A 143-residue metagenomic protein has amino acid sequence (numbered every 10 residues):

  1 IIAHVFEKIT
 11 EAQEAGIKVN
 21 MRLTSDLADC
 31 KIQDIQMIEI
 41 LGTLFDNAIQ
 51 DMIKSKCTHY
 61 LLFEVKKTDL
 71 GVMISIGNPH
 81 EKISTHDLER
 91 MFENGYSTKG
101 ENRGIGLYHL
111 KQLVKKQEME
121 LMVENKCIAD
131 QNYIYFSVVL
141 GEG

Functional and structural regions predicted by a protein language model:
I1-A15: Short beta-to-alpha transition helix within the HATPase_c
V19-L41: Conserved short strand/loop->alpha-helix "switch" segment adjacent to the catalytic nucleotide/phosphoryl-transfer site
D34-C57, K116: Conserved ATP-binding N-box helix of the HATPase_c
T58-L70: Short beta-strand/loop element within the Bergerat-fold HATPase_c
V65, M73-H80: Conserved DxG motif in ATP/Mg2+-binding regions
I83-G95: Short conserved segment of the HATPase_c
H109-L121: Conserved glycine-/histidine-rich ATP-lid loop and adjacent helix of the Bergerat-fold HATPase_c
